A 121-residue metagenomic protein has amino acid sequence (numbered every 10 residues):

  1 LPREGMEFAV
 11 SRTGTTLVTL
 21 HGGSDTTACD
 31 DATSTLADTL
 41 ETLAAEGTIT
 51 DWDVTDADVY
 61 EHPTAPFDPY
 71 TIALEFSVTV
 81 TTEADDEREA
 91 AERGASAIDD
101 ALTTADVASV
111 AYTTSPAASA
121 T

Functional and structural regions predicted by a protein language model:
L1-T121: Acidic, polar-rich N-terminal leader regions of halophilic archaeal proteins
